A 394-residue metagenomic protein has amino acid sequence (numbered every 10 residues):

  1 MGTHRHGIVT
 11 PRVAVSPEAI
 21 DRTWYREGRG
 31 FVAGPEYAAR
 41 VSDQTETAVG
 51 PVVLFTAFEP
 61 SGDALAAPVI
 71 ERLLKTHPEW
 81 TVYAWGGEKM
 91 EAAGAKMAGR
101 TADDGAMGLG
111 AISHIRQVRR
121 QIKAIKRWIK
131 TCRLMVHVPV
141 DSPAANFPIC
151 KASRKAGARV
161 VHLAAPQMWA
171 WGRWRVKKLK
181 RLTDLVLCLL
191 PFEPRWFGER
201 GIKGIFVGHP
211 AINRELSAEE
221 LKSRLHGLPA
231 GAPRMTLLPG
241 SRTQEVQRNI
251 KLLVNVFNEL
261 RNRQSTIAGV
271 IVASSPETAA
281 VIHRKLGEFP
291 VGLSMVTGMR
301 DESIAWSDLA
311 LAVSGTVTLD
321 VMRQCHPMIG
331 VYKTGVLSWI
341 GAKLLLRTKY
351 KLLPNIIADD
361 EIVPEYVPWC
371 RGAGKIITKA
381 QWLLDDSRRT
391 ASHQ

Functional and structural regions predicted by a protein language model:
M1-A19: Extreme N-terminal basic, low-complexity initiation segments that serve as generic localization/processing leaders
V13-Q394: Nucleotide-activated sugar donor-binding and catalytic core shared by glycosyltransferases and related lipid-linked
